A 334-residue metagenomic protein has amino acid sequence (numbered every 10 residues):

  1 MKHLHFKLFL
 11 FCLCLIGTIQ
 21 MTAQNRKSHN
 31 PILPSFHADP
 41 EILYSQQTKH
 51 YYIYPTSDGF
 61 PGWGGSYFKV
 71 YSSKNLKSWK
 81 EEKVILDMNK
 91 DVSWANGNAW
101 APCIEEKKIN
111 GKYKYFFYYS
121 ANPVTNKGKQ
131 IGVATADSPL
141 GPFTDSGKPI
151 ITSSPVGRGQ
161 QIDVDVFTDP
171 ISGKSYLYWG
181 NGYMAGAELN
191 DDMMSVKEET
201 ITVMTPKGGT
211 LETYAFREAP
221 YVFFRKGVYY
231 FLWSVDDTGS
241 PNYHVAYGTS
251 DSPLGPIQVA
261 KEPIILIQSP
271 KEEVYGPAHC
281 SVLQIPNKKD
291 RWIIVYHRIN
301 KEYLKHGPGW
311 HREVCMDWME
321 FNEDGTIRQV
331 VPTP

Functional and structural regions predicted by a protein language model:
M1-N25: Bacterial Sec-dependent N-terminal signal peptides
A23-P334: Carbohydrate-active catalytic/glycan-binding domains of CAZyme proteins, especially the secreted or lumenal ectodomains
